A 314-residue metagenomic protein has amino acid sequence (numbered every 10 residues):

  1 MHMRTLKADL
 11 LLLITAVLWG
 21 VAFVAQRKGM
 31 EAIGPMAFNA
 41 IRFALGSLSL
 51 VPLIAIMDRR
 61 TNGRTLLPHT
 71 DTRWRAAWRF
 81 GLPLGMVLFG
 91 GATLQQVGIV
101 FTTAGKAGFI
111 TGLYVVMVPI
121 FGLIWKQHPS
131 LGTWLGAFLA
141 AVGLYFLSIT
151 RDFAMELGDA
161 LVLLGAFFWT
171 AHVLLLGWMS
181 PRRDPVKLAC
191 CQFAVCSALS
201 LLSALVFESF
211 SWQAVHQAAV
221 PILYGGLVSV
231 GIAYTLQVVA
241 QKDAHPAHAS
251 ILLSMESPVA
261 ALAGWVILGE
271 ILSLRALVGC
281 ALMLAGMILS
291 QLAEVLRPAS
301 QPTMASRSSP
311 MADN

Functional and structural regions predicted by a protein language model:
M1-I41, M86, G90, L94 (+4 more regions): Glycine-/small-residue-enriched transmembrane alpha-helix faces in small-molecule transporters and effluxers
K7-L11, A37-I56, W78-R79, G132-L139 (+3 more regions): Hydrophobic alpha-helical transmembrane segments of multi-pass integral membrane proteins, especially transporters
L18, A22-F23, I54-T111, F146 (+1 more regions): Specific transmembrane alpha-helical segments of multi-pass solute transporters/efflux pumps, especially DMT/EamA
G29, F38, R42, G98 (+8 more regions): Hydrophobic/aromatic residues within transmembrane alpha-helices of multi-pass small-molecule transporters
A37-L48, V87, L94-Q127, G165 (+1 more regions): Specific alpha-helical transmembrane segments that line the substrate/conduction pathway and gating interfaces
N39-I41, A107-L113, L176-A198, V230-V266: Helix-helix packing/entry segments at the starts of transmembrane helices
F43, V51, A55-R59, A218-V220 (+1 more regions): C-terminal-most transmembrane helix of multi-pass membrane proteins
L50, P129-I149, F167-W169, S200 (+2 more regions): Hydrophobic transmembrane alpha-helices of multi-pass small-molecule transport proteins
